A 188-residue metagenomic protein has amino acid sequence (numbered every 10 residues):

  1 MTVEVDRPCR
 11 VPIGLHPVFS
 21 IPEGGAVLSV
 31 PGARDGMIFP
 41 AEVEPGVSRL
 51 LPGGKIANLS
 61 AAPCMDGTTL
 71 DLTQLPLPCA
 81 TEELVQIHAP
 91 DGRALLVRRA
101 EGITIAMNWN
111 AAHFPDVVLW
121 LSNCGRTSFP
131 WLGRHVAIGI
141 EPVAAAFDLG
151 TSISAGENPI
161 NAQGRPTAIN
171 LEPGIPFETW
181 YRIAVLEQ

Functional and structural regions predicted by a protein language model:
M1-V5, Y181: Short, well-ordered beta-strand segments enriched in hydrophobic/aromatic residues
E4-P8, L186-Q188: Short solvent-exposed strand-capping/beta-turn motif centered on an Asx-Ser/Thr pair
V5, P17-F19, A144: Short, flexible loop/turn elements at secondary-structure junctions
R7-L15: Short, hydrophobic/aromatic beta-strand segments
V11, P22, L132-R134: A short, structural micro-pattern
V18-I21, G25-H113: Active-site/ligand-binding surface loops and adjacent short beta/alpha elements that line catalytic pockets across
I105-Q188: Active-site pocket scaffolds in enzymes
